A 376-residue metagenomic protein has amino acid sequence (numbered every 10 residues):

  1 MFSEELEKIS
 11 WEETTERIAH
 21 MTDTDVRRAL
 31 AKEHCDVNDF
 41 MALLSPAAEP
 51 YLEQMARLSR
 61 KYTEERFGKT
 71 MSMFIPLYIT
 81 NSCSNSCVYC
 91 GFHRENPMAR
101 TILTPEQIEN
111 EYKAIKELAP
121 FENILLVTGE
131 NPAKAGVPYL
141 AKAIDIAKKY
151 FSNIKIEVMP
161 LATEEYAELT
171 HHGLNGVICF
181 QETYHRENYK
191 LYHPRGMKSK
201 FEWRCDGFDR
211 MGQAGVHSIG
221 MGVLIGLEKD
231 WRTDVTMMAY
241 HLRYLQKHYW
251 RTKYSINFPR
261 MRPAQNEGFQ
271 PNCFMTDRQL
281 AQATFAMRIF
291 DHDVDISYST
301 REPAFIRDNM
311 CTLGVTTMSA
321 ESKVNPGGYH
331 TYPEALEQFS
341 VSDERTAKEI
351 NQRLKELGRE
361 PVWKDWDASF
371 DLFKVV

Functional and structural regions predicted by a protein language model:
M1-A48, K247-V376: Auxiliary Fe-S-binding modules of radical SAM enzymes
K32, S59, C87, C179 (+4 more regions): Conserved, mostly hydrophobic/aromatic
Y51-S72: Short, charged low-complexity linear segments at domain edges
E65-G68, S72-Q107: Canonical Radical SAM [4Fe-4S] cluster-binding loop centered on the CxxxCxxC motif and its immediate flanking residues
I75, E109-Y112, L140-I144, Y166 (+5 more regions): Generic structural signal for well-ordered alpha-helices, preferentially at hydrophobic/aromatic core positions
L77-I79, E130-P132, V158-A162, T183-H185 (+4 more regions): Active-site-proximal loop/turn and secondary-structure-junction residues that shape catalytic pockets, frequently
R94-E109, I115-M211, H217-G220, I225 (+1 more regions): Core AdoMet radical
T163-H171, E228-H241, P303-L313: Catalytic cores of alpha/beta
